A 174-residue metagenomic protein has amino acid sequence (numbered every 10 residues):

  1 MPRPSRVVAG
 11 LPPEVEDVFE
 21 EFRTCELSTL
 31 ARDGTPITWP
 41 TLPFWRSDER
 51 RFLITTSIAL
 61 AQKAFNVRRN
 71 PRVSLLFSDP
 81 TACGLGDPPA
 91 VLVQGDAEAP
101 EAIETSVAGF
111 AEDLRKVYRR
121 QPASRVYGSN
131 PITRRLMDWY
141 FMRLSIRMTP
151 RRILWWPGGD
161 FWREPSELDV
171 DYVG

Functional and structural regions predicted by a protein language model:
M1-E26: Short, basic/aromatic recognition patches
M1-G10, G84-G174: Charged, gly/pro-rich active-site loop segments
E21-F22, R69-N70, M142: Structured helix-beta-strand junction loops
F22-A59, F65, L75-S78, P88-P89: Short beta-strand segments
E49-R51, R72, D96, R152: Structural motif
S57-A61, P71-P80, A123-T133: Short acidic (Asp/Glu) patches
L60-Q62, W162-R163: Short, surface-exposed beta-strand-loop junctions and turns on beta-sheet-rich folds
Q62-P100: Helix-adjacent hinge/juxtasegments
